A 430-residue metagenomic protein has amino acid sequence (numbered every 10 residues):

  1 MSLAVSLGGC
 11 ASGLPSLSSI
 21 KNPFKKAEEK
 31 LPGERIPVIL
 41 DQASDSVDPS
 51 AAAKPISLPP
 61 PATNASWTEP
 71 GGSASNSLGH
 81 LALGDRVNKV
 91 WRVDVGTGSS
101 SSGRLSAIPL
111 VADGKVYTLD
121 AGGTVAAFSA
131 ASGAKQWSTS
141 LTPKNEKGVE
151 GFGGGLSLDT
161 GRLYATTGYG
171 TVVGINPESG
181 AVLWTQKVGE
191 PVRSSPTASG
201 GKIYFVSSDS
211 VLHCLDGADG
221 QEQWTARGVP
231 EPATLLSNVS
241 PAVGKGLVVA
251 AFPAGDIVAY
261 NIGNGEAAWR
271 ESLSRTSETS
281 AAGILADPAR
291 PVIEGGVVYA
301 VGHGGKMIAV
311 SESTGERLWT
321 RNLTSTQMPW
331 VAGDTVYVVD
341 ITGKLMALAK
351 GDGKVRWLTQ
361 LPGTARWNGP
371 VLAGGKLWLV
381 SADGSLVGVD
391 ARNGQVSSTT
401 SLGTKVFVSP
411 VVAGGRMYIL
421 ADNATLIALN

Functional and structural regions predicted by a protein language model:
S6-G9: C-terminal motif of bacterial Sec signal peptides marking the signal peptidase cleavage site
A11-L14: Bacterial signal peptide processing site
E29-V47, K54-V90: Blade/loop signatures of beta-propeller domains
W91-L110, S138-S157, L183-S199, E222-G244 (+5 more regions): Extracytoplasmic beta-rich repeat domains
D120, T167, S207-S208, F252-P253 (+4 more regions): Structural signature of WD-repeat beta-propellers
A126, V173, H213, V258 (+4 more regions): WD40 beta-propeller blade core
S129-S132, N176-S179, D216-G220, I262-G265 (+3 more regions): Short loop/turn segments that connect beta-strands within beta-propeller blades
